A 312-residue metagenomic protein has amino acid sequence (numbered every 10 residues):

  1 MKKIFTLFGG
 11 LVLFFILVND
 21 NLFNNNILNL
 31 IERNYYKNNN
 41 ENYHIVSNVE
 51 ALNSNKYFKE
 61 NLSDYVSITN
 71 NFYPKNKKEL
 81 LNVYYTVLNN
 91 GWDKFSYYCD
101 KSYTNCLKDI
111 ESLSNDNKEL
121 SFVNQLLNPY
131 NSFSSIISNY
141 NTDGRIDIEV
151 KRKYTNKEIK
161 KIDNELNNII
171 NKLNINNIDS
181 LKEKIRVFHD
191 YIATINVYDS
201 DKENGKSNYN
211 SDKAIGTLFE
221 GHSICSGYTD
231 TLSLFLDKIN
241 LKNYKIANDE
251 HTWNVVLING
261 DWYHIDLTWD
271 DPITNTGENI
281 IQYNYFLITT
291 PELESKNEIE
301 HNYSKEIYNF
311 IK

Functional and structural regions predicted by a protein language model:
K2-L22: Sec-dependent N-terminal signal peptides of Gram-positive bacterial secreted proteins and lipoproteins
F23-E149: Intrinsically disordered, low-complexity N-terminal segments that are enriched in acidic
S47, N53, Y84-V87, T276-K312: Alpha-helical and coiled-coil interaction segments, frequently adjacent to or embedded within charge-biased
D116-V123, P129, R145-D147, D201 (+3 more regions): Mature secreted bioactive peptide module from preproproteins
E149-N156, I258, T268: Secondary-structure transition/turn motif
T155-T217: Secondary-structure boundary elements
A214-G227: A short, highly charged nucleic-acid-interacting micro-segment common to nuclease and nuclease-linked defense proteins
G227-L293: Hydrophobic/aromatic-rich core segments of domains that either
